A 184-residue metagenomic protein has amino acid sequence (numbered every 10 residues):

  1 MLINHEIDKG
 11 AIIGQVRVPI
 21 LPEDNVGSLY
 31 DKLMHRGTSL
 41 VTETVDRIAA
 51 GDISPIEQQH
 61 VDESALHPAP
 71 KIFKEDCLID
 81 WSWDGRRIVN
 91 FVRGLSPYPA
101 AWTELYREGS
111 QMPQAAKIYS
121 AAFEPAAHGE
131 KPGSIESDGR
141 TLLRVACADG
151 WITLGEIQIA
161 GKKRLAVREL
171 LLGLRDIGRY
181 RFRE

Functional and structural regions predicted by a protein language model:
M1-E75: Donor/substrate-binding cores of folate-linked one-carbon enzymes
D62-E184: Internal anion-binding site segments
